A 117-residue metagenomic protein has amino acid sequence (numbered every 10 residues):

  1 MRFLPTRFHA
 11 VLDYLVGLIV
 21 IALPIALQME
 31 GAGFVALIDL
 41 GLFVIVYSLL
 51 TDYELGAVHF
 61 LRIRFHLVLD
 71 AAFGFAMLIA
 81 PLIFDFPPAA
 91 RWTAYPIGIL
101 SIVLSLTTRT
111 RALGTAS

Functional and structural regions predicted by a protein language model:
M1-P5, I25-A32, D52-L61: Short juxtamembrane and helix-loop transition motifs at transmembrane-helix boundaries in membrane proteins
R2-V11, L61-V68, A89: Short, recurring structural edge motifs at helix starts
H9-A32: Membrane-helix boundary elements
A36-H66, V103, T107-L113: A low-complexity, Ser/Thr/Gly/Pro-enriched, surface-exposed linker/loop concept that marks segments flanking
F65-A80: Hydrophobic alpha-helical membrane segments
I79-T93: Membrane-helix boundary connector in multi-pass membrane proteins
A90-T110: Alpha-helical membrane-associated segments of multi-pass integral membrane proteins
